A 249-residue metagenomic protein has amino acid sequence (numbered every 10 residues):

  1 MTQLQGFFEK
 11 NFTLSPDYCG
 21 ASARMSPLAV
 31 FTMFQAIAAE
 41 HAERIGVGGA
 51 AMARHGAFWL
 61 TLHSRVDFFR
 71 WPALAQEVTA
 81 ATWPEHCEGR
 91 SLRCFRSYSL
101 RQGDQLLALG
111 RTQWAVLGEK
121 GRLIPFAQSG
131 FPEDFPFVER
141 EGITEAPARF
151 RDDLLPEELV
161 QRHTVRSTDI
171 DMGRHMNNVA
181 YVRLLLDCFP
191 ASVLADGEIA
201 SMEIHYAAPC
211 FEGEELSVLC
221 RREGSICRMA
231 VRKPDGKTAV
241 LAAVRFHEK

Functional and structural regions predicted by a protein language model:
T2-T61, L109, L117-A200: Hot-dog-fold acyl-thioester-processing enzymes
Q5-G6, R65-R151, C210-E212, R221-K249: HotDog/MaoC-like acyl-thioester-processing domains
G56-W71, G197-P209: Small beta-barrel nucleic-acid-binding modules, principally OB-folds
D171-K249: Structured core of small recognition/catalytic domains
